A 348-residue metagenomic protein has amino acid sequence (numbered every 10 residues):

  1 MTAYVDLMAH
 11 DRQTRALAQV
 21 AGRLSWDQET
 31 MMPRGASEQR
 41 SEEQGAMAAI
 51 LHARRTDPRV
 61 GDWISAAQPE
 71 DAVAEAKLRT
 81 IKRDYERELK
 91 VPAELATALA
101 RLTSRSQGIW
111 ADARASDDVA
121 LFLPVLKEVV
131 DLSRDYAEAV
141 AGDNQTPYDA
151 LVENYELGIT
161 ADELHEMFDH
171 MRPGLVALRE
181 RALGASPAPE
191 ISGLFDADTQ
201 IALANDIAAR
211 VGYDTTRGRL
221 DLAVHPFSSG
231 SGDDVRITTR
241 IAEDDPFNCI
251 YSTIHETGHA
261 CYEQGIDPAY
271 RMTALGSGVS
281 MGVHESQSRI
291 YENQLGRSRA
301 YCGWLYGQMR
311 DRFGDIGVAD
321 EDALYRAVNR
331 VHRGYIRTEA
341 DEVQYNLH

Functional and structural regions predicted by a protein language model:
M1-L157: A well-structured
L7, A141, I241, D245-P268 (+1 more regions): Active-site recognition of the HExxH zinc-binding catalytic motif
A21-Q28, I81-Y85, G184, D233 (+3 more regions): Short acidic (Asp/Glu) and glycine-rich catalytic loops that position anionic groups and cofactors
R101-N248: Contiguous, non-catalytic segments that form substrate-binding/exosite surfaces or channel walls
F122, S186-I191, Y270-L275, Y301-R310: Short, glycine/acidic-rich hinge or "gate" loops at secondary-structure transitions that mediate conformational
E156, V176, E180-L183, A208-G212 (+5 more regions): Hydrophobic/aromatic-lined pockets within catalytic cores
G276-G282: Divalent-cation-assisted or electrostatically stabilized phosphate/pyrophosphate-binding catalytic cores
R297-H348: Long, amphipathic alpha-helical stalk/connector segments used for oligomerization, subunit docking, or mechanical
